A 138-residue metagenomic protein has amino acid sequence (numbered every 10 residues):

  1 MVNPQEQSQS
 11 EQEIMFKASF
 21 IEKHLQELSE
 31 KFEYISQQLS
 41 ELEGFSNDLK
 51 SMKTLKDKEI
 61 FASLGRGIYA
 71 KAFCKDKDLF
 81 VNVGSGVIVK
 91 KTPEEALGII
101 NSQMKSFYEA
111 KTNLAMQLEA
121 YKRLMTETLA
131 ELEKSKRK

Functional and structural regions predicted by a protein language model:
M1-K138: Intrinsically disordered, low-complexity regulatory regions in eukaryotic proteins
